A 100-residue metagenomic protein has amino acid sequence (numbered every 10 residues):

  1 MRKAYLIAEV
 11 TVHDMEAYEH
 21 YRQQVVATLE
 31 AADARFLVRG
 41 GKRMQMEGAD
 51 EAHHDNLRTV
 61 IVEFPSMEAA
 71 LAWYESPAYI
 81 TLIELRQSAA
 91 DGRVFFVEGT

Functional and structural regions predicted by a protein language model:
M1-T100: Conserved, structured core segments of small domains
